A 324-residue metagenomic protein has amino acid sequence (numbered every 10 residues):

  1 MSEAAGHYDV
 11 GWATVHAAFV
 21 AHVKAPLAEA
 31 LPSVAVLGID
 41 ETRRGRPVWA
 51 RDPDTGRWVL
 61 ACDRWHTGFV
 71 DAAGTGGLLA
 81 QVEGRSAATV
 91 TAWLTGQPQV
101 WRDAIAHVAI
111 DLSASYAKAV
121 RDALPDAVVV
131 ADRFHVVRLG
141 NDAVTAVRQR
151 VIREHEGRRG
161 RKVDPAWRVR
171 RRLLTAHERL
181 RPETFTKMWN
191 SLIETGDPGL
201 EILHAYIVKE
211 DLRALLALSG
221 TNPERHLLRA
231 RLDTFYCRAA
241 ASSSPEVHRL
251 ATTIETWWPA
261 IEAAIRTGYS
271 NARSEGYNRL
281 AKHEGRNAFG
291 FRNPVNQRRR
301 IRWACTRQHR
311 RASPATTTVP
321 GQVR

Functional and structural regions predicted by a protein language model:
M1-A17: Short, basic interhelical loop/turn and adjoining N-cap of the next helix at nucleic-acid- or acidic-partner-contacting
A4, G38, A109, V129-A131: A structural signal for short, well-ordered beta-strand segments and their strand-loop junctions that often border
Y8-G11, H22-P26, L112, V147 (+1 more regions): The DNA-recognition helices of helix-turn-helix-type DNA-binding domains
T14-H107, A114-A119: RNase H-like nuclease fold core
H22, P53-D54, A123-V128, V144-R148: Short secondary-structure boundary/capping segments
L60-D63, A72-G74, T91-P125, F134-R138 (+1 more regions): Acidic/histidine-rich catalytic cores and adjacent linkers of DNA breakage/strand-transfer/modification proteins
R133-G157: Short alpha-helix plus adjacent loop in nuclease-associated cores
